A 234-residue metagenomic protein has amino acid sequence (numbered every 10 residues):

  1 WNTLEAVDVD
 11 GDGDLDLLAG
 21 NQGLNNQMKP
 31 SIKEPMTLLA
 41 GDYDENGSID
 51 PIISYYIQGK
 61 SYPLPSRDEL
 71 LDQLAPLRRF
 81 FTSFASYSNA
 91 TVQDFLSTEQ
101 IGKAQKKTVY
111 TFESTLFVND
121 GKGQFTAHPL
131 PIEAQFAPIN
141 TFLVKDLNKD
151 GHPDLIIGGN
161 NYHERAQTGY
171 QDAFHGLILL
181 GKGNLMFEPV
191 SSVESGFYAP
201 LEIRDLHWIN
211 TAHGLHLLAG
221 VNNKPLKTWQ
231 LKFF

Functional and structural regions predicted by a protein language model:
W1-F234: Beta-propeller-forming repeat regions
